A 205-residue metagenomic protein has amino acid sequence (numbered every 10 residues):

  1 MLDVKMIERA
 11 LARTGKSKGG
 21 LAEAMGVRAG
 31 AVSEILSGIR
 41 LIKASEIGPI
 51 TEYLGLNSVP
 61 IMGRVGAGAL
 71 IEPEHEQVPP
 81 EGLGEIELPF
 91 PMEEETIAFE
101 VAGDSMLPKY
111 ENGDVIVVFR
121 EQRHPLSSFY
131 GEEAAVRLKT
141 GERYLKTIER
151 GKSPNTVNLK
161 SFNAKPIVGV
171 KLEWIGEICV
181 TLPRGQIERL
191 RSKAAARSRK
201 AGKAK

Functional and structural regions predicted by a protein language model:
M1-K16, G20: A short, Lys/Arg-rich alpha-helix, primarily the initiator
L11, A22, S33, T51: The alpha-helix within a helix-turn-helix
K18, A29, I47: Helix-turn-helix DNA-binding elements, focusing on the entry/boundary residues of the two helices that contact DNA
G26-I42: Recognition helix of helix-turn-helix/homeodomain-like DNA-binding domains that insert into the DNA major groove
K43-N112, E121-L126, V180-K205: Short, positionally conserved secondary-structure boundary motifs
L145-Q186: Glycine- and charge-enriched low-complexity intrinsically disordered segments
